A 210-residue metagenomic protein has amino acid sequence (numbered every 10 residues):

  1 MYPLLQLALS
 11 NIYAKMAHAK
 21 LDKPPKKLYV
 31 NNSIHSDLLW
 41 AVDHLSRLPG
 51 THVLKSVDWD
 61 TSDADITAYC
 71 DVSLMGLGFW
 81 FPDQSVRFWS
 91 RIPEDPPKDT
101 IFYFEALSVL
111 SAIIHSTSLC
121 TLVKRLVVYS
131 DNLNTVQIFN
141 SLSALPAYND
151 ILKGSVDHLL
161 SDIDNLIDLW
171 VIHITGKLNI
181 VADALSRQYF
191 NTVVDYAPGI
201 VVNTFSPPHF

Functional and structural regions predicted by a protein language model:
M1, I167-F210: C-terminal functional segments of enzyme domains
M1-V57: C-terminal reverse transcriptase regions that engage the nucleic-acid substrate
Y2-L4, P25-L38, V57-D60, D95-I101 (+2 more regions): Conserved, non-catalytic sequence blocks in retroelement Pol enzymes and Pol-derived host proteins
I12, Y69-D71, F79, S108 (+4 more regions): Mobile genetic element proteins and their domesticated derivatives, centered on retroelements and DNA transposons
I12-K15, M75-L77, R87-F88, N134-I138 (+1 more regions): Flexible loop/turn segments at secondary-structure boundaries
T61-L74: Two-metal-ion RNase H-like nuclease active-site motif
P82-L107, S111, H115, L133-I151: A short, polar/acidic, helix/strand-boundary loop motif
I113-I180, R187: RNase H catalytic domain
